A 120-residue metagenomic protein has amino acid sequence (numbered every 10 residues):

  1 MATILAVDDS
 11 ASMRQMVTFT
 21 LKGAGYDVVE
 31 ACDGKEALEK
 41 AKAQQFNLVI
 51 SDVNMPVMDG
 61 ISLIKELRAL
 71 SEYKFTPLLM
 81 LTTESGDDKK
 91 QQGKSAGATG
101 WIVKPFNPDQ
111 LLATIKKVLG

Functional and structural regions predicted by a protein language model:
Q15-G23: Charged docking surfaces used in two-component/phosphorelay signaling
G25-C32, K40: Short hydrophobic/Thr-rich beta-strand motif most characteristic of the beta2 strand and flanking loop of CheY-like
Q45-I50: Active-site beta3 strand of CheY-like receiver
D52, T82: Active-site residues of response regulator receiver
M55: Receiver (REC) domain active-site loop signature in two-component systems and cognate sites in sensor histidine kinases
T99: Short, glycine/charged-rich "phosphate-handling" switch motifs in NTP-dependent and phosphotransfer domains
F106-I115: C-terminal output helix
